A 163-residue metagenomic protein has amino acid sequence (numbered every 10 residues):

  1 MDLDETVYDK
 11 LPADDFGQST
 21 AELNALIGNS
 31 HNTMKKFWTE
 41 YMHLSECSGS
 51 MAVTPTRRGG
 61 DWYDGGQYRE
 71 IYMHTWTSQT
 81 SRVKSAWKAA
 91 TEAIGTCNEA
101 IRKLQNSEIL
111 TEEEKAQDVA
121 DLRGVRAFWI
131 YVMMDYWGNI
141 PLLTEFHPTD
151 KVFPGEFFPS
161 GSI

Functional and structural regions predicted by a protein language model:
M1-G49: Membrane-proximal, proline-rich intrinsically disordered regions
D4, M134-E145: Short, well-structured active-site flanking segments
Y8-P12, E145-F153: Short linear capping/connector segments at secondary-structure termini
N24, N32-T33, W62-W137, F153-I163: Conserved, well-structured interaction surfaces
T39, I109-L110, L142: Secondary-structure boundary/capping residues
E46-C47, E113, L142-L143: Sparse recognition of residues in long alpha-helices and their boundaries
C47-A52, D118: Acidic helix-start/capping segments at beta-turn-to-alpha-helix junctions
T54-W62: Core domains of carbohydrate- and sulfate-ester-processing enzymes
